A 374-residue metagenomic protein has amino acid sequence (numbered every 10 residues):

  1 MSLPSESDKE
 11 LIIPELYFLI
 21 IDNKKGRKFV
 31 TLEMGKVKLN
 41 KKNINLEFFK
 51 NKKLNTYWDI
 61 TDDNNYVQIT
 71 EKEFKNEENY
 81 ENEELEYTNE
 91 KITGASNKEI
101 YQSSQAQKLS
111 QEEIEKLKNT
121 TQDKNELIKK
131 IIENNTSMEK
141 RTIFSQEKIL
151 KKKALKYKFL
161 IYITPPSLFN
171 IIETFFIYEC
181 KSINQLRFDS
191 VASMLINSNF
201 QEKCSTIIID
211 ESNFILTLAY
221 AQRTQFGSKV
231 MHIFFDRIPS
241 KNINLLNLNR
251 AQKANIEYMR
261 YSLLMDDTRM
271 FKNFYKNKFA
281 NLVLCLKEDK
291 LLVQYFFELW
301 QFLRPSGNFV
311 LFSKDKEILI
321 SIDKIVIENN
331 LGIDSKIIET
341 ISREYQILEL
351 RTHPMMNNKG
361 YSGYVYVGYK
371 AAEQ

Functional and structural regions predicted by a protein language model:
M1-S182, A192, Q222-S228, F234-P239 (+3 more regions): Intrinsically disordered, low-complexity glycine/charged-rich regulatory or linker segments that flank or connect
P14-L16, K203, G227, N277 (+1 more regions): Beta-strand-connecting loops/turns
M194, Y220, L299: Class I S-adenosylmethionine-dependent transferase superfamily signal
I196-Q201, Q301: Glycine-rich helix-loop-beta junction characteristic of Rossmann-like nucleotide cofactor-binding loops
Q201-F214, L218-A221, G227-D236: Conserved class I S-adenosyl-L-methionine
F235-F279, L284: S-adenosyl-L-methionine
I238-S240, F297-Y364: C-terminal substrate-binding/active-site "lid" region of AdoMet-derived donor-dependent transferases
D267-N308: Active-site segment flanking the S-adenosylmethionine/decSAM binding pocket in AdoMet-dependent transferases
